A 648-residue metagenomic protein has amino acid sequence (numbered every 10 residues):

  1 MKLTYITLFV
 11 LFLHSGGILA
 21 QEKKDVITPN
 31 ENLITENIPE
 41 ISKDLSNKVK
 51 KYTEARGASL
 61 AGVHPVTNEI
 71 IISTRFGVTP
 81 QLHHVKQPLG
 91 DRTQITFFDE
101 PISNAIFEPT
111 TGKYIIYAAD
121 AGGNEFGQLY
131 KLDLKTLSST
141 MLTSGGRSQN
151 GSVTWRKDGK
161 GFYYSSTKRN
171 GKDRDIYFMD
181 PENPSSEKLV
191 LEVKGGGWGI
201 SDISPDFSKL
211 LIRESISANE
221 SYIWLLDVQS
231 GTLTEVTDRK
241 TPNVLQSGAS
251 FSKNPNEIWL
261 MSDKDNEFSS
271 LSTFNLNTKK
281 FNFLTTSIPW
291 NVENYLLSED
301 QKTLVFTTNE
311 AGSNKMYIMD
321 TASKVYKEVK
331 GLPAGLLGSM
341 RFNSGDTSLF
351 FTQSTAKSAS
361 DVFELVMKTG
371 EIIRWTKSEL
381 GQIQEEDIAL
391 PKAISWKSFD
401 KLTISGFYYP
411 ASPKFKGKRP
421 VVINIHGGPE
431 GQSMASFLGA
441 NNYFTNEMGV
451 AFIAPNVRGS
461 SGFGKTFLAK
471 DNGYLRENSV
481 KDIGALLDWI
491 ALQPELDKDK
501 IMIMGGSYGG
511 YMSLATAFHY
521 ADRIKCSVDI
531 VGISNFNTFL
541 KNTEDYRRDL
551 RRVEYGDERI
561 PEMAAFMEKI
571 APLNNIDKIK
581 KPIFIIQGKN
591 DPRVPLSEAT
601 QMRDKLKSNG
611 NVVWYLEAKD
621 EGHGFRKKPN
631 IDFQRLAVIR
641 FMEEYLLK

Functional and structural regions predicted by a protein language model:
K2-L8: Sec-dependent signal peptide recognition, specifically the positively charged N-region followed immediately by
S15-G16: N-terminal signal peptide c-region/cleavage motif recognized by signal peptidases
P29-I34, E40, L45, V49-S59 (+8 more regions): Peripheral, non-catalytic segments that deliver or gate enzyme domains
V421, A451, C526: Short, Asp-centered acidic motifs that coordinate Mg2+ and/or phosphate in catalytic or ligand-binding sites
N424, S436-G439, H519, Q601: Alpha-helical transmission elements in cytosolic ATPase-linked domains
N424-G427, A454: Structural cue for short, hydrophobic secondary-structure segments
A454-K648: Active-site-proximal cap/loop segments of hydrolase catalytic domains
